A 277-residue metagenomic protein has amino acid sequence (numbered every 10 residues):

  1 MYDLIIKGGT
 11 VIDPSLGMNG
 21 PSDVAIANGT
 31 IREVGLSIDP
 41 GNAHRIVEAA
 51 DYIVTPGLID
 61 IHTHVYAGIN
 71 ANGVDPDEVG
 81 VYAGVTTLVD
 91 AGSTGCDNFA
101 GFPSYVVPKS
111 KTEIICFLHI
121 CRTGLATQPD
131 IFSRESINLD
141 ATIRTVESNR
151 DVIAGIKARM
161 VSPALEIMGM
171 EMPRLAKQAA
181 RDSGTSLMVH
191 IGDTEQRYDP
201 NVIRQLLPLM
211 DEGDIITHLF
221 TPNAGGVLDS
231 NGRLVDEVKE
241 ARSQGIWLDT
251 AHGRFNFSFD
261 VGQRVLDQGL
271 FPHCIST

Functional and structural regions predicted by a protein language model:
M1-P56: Histidine-rich, glycine-flanked metal-binding segment
G9, V24, G29, D51 (+5 more regions): Divalent metal-coordination and catalytic microenvironments
P40-G41, E48-K109: Metal-associated gating/positioning segment near the N- to mid-region
V81, V146, L209, L266-Q268: Non-catalytic positions within long, well-ordered alpha-helices that form the structural scaffold/packing of enzyme
T86-T87, A154, F271-H273: Short acidic/polar active-site loop segments enriched in Thr and Asp
T87-A91, L187-I191, W247-H252: Short catalytic-loop micro-motif centered on adjacent basic/acidic residues
G92-F99, Y105-V238: Histidine/acidic-residue-rich, glycine-tolerant segments that coordinate divalent metal ions
I215, T221-T277: Active-site-adjacent C-terminal substructures of enzyme catalytic domains
